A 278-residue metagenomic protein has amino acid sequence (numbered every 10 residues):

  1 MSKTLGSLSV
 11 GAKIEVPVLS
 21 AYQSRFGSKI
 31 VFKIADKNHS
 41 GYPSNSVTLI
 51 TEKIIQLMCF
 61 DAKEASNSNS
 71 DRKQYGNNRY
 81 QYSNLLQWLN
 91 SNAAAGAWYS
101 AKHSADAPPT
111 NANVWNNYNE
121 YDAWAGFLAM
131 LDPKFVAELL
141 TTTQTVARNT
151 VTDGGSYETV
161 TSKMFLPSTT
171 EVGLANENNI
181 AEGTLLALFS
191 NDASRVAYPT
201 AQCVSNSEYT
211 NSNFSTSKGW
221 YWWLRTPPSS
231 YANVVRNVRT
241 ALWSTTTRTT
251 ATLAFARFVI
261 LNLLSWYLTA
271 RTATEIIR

Functional and structural regions predicted by a protein language model:
M1-R278: Collagenous Gly-X-Y triple-helix signature in extracellular proteins
